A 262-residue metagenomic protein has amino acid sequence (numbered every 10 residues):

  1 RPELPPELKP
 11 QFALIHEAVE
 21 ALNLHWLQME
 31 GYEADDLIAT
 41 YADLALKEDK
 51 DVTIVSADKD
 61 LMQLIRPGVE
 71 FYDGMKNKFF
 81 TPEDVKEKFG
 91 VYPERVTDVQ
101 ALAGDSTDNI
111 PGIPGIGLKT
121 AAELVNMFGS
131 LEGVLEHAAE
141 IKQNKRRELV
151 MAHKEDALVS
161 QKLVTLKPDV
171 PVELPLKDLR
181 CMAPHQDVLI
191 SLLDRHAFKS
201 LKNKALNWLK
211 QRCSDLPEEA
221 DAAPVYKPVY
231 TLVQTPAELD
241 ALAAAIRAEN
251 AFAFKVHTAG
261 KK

Functional and structural regions predicted by a protein language model:
P2-V172: Extended two-metal-dependent nuclease catalytic cores across DNA- and RNA-processing enzymes
P175-K262: Long, highly charged low-complexity segments
